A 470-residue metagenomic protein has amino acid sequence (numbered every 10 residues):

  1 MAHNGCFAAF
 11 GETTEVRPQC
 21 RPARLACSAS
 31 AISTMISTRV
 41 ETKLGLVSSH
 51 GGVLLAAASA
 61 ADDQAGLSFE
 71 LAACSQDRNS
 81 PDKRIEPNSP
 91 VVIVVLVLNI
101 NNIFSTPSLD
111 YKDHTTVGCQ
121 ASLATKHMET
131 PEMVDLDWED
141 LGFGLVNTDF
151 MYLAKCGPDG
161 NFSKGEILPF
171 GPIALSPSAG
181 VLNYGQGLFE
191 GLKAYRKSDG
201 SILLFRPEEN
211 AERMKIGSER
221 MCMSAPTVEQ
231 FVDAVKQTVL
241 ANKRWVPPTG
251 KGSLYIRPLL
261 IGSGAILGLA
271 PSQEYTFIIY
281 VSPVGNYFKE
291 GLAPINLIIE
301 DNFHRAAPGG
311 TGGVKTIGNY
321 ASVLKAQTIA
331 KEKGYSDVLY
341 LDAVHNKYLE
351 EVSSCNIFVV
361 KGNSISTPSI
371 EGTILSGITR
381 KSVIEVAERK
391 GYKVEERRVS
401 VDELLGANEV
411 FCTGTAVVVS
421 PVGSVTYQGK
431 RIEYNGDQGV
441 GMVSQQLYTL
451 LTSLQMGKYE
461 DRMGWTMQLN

Functional and structural regions predicted by a protein language model:
A2-E12, R17, I36-R39, G45-V47 (+3 more regions): Helix-start/capping segments and mature chain N-termini
S28-S33, S37: Low-acidity, Ser/Thr- and Arg-rich intrinsically disordered low-complexity segments
V92-N99: Hydrophobic alpha-helical signal peptides and transmembrane signal-/tail-anchor segments that drive secretory-pathway
A241-W245, T249-P271: Non-catalytic, conformational "gating/processing" segments within enzyme and secreted inhibitor domains
